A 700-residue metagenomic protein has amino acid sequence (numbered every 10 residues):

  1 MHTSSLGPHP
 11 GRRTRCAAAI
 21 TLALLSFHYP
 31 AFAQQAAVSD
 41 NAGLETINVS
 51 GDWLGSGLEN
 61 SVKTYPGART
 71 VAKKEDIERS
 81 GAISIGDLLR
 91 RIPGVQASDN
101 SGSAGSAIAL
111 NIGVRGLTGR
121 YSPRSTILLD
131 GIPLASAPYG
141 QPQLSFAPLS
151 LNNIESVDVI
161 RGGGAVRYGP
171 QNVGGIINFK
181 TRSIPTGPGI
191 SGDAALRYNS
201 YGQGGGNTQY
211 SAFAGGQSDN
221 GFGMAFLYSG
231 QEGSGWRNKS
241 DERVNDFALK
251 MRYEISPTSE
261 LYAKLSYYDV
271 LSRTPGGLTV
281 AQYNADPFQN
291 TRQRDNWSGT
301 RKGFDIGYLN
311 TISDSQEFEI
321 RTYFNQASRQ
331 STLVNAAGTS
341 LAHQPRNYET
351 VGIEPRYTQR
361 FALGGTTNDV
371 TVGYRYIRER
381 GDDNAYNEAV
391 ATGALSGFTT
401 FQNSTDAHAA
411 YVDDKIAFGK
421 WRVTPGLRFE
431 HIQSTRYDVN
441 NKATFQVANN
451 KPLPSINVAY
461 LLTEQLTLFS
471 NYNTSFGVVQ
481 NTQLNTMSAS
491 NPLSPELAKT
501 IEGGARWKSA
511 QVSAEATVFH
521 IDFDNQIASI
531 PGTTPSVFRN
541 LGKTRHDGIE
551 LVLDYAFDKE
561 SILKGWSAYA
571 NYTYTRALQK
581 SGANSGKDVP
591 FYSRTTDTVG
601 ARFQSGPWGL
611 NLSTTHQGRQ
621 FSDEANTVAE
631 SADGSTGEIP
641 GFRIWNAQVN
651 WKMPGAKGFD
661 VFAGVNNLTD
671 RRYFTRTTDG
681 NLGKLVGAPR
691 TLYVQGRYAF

Functional and structural regions predicted by a protein language model:
H2-S4, R619-A625, W651-F700: C-terminal beta-signal and adjacent terminal beta-strands/loops of Gram-negative outer-membrane beta-barrel proteins
G86, R90-P133: Extracytoplasmic beta-strand/coil segments of soluble accessory domains associated with Gram-negative outer-membrane
I132-R161: Short acidic/polar hinge/loop motifs at secondary-structure boundaries that mediate gating or recognition
A194, S211-A214, G307-T311, E317-L333 (+6 more regions): Membrane-embedded beta-barrel scaffold of Gram-negative outer-membrane proteins
G204-E232, W236-T274, N296-T311, P454: Transmembrane beta-barrel wall of Gram-negative outer-membrane proteins
E254, T258-Y262, S266, S298-V439 (+1 more regions): Face-selective signature of the C-terminal outer-membrane beta-barrel domain
L271-A285, R378-A389, Q433-R436, Q446 (+5 more regions): Surface-exposed extracellular loop regions of Gram-negative outer-membrane beta-barrel proteins, predominantly
Y357, G364, A417, V423 (+6 more regions): Gram-negative outer-membrane beta-barrel transporters
